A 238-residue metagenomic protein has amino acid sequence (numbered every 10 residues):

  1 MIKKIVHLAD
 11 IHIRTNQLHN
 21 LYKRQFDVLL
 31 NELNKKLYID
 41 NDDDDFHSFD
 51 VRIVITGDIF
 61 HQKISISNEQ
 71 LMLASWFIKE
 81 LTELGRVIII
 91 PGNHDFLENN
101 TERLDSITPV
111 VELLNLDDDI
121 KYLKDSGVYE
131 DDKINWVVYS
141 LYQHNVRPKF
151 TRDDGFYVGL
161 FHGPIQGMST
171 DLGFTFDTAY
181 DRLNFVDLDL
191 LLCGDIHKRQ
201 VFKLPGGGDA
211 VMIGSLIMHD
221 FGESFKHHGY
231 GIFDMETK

Functional and structural regions predicted by a protein language model:
M1-F77, E83, K149-G155: N-terminal active-site segment of His-dependent metallophosphoesterases
I2, D50, L84, D117-I120 (+3 more regions): A generic structural signal for alpha->beta connector loops
H7-A9, R52-D58, R86-N93, K121-S126 (+3 more regions): Active-site neighborhood of phospho(di)ester-bond hydrolases with catalytic His/Asp-centered motifs
R14, Q62, Q166, R199-V201 (+1 more regions): General alpha-helical segment detector with a strong preference for membrane-spanning helices and helix-boundary regions
Q17-H19, I59-I78, F96-N115, F202-G206 (+1 more regions): Metal-dependent catalytic neighborhoods of phosphoester/phosphodiester hydrolases
Q70-D95, R182-L192: N-terminal short leaders/motifs
A74, E80, D95-R182, D209 (+2 more regions): Conserved catalytic scaffold of divalent metal-dependent phosphoesterases
D171-E236: Conserved beta-sheet core of the metallophosphoesterase superfamily
